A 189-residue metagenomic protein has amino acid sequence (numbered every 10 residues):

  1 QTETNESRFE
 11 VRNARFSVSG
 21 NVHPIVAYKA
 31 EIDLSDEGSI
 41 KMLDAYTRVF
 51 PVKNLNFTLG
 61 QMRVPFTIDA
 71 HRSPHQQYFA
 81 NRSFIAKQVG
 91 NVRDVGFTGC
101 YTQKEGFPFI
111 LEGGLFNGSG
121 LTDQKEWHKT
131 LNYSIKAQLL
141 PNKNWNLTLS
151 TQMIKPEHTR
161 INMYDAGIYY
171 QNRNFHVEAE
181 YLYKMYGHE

Functional and structural regions predicted by a protein language model:
Q1-G118, K129-L131, A137-N146: Outer membrane beta-barrel
V22, S119, Y181, M185: Flexible, active-site-proximal loop/turn residues at the rims of small-molecule/cofactor binding pockets and catalytic
S39-K41, F66-H71, T122-Q124, P156-R160 (+1 more regions): Outer-membrane beta-barrel proteins
H128, Q138-E189: Detector for outer-membrane/organellar transmembrane beta-barrel domains, recognizing the amphipathic beta-strand
